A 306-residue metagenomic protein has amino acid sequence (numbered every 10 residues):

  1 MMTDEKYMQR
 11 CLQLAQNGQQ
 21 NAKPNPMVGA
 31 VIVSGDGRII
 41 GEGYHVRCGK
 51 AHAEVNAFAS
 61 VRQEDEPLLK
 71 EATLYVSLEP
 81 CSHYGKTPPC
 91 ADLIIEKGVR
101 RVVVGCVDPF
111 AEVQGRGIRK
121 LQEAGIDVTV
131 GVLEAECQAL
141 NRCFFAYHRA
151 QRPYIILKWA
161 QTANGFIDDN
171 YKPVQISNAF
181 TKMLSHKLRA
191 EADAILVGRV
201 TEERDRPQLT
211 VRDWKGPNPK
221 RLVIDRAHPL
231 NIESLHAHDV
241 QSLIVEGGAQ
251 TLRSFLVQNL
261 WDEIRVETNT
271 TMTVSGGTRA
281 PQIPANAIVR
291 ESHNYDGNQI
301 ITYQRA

Functional and structural regions predicted by a protein language model:
M1-N25, G35, I40-E42, D65 (+3 more regions): Enzymes that bind and transform nitrogen-containing heteroaromatic metabolites
G29: Helix-turn-helix
I32-E136, K220, S254-L256: Zn2+-dependent cytidine deaminase-like catalytic core
C106, N141, Y171: Short, flexible helix/strand-to-coil boundary loops that buttress conserved ligand/catalytic motifs in alpha/beta
V113-Q114, L140-N141, Q208, V274: Short Asp/Glu-rich motifs
G131-H148: Short, structured interface segments
